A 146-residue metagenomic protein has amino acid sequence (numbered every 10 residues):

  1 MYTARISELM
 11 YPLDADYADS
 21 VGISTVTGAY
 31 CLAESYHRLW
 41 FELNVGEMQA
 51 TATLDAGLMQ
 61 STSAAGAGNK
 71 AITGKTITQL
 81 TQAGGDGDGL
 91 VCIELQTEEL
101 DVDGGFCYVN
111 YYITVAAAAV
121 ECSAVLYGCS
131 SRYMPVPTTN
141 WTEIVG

Functional and structural regions predicted by a protein language model:
M1-G146: Surface-exposed, low-hydrophobicity beta-strand/loop segments enriched in small/polar/acidic residues
